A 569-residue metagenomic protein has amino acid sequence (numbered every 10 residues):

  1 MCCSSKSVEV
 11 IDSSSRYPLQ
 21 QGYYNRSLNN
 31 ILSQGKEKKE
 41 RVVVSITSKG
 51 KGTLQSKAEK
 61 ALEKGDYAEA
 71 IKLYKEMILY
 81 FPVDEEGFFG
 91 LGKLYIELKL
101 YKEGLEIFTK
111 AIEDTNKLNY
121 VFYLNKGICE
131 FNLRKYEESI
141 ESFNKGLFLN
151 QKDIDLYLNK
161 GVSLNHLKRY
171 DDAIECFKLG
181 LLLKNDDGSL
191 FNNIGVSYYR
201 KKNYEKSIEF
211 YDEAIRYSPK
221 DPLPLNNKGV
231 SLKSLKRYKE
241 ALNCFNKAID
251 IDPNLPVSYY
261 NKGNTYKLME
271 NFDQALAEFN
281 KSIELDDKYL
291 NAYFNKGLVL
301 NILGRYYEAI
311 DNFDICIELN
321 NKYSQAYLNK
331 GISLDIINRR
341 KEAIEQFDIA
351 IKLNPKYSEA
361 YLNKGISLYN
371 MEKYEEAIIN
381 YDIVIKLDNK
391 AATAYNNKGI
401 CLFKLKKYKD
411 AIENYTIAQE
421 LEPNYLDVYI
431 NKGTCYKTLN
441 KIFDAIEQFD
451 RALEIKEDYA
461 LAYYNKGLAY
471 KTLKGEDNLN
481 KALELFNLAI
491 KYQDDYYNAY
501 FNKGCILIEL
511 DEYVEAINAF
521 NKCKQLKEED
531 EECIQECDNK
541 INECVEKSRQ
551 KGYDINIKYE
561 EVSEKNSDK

Functional and structural regions predicted by a protein language model:
C2-C3, Q525-K569: Terminal, low-structured helical/coil segments at or just beyond the last alpha-helical repeat
Q55, E59, E86-E97, V121-N132 (+12 more regions): Conserved alpha-helical positions within TPR/SEL1-like repeat arrays
G65, K99, R134, K168 (+10 more regions): Residue-level detector of the short coil/turn that links helix A to helix B within each tetratricopeptide repeat
M77, K110-A111, K145-G146, L179-G180 (+10 more regions): Canonical positions in the second alpha-helix
Y80, D114-T115, L149, L183 (+10 more regions): Structural marker of alpha-solenoid helical repeat scaffolds
A111, C505-E532, N539-V545: TPR/TPR-like (Sel1-like) alpha-helical repeat modules
